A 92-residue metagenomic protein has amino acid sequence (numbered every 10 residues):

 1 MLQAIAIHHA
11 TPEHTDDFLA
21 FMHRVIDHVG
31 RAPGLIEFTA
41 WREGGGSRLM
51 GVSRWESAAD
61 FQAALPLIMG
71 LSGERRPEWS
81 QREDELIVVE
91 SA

Functional and structural regions predicted by a protein language model:
M1-L2, A92: Absolute protein N-terminus
L2, S47, A63: Residues that flank catalytic or metal-binding motifs in active/ligand-binding sites
L2-H8: Active-site-flanking beta-strand signature of metal-NTP-handling nucleotidyl enzymes and homologous cyclase-like
I7, E90-S91: Short amphipathic
H9-A20: Short, surface-exposed ligand-recognition loops at beta-strand->loop->(often short) alpha-helix junctions that present
R24-E37, R54-V89: An amphipathic, aromatic/His-enriched active-site/gating alpha helix that lines ligand/cofactor pockets
W41-G46: A short beta-turn/loop motif at secondary-structure boundaries
M50-G51: Amphipathic, hydrophobic secondary-structure cores in small proteins
